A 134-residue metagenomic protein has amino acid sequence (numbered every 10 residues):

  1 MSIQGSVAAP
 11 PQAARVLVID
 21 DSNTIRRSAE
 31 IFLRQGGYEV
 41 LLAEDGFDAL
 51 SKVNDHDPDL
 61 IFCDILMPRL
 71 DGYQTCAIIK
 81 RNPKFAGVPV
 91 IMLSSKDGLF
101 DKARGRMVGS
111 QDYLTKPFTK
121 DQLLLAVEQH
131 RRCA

Functional and structural regions predicted by a protein language model:
R27-Q35: Charged docking surfaces used in two-component/phosphorelay signaling
G37-E44, K52: Short hydrophobic/Thr-rich beta-strand motif most characteristic of the beta2 strand and flanking loop of CheY-like
H56-F62: Active-site beta3 strand of CheY-like receiver
M67: Receiver (REC) domain active-site loop signature in two-component systems and cognate sites in sensor histidine kinases
F118-E128: C-terminal output helix
